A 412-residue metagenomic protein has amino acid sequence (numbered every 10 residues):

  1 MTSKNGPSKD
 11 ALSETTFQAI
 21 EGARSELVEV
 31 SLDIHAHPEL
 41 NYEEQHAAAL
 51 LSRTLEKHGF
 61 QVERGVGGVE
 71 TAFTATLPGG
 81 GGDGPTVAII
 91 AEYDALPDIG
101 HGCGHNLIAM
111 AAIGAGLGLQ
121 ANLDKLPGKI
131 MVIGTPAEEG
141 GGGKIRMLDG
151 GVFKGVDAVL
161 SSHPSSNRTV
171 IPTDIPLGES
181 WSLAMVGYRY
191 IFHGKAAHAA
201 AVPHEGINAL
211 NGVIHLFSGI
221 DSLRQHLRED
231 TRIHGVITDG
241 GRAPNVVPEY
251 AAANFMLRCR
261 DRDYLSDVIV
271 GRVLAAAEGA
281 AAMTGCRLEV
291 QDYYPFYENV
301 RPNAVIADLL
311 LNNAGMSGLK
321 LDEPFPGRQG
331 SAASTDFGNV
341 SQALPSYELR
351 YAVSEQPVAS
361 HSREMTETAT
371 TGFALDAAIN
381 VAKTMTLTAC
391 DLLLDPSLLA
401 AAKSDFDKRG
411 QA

Functional and structural regions predicted by a protein language model:
K4, I214-A412: Metal-dependent amide/peptide-bond hydrolase catalytic core, centered on the "pita-bread" metallohydrolase fold
G6-P127: Acidic/His- and Gly-rich active-site-bordering loop/insert found across diverse amide/peptide-bond hydrolases
D10, E29-D33, Y93-P97, I191-A200 (+3 more regions): A short small-residue
L51, A111-L119, K144, G212-I220 (+1 more regions): Buried hydrophobic packing segments
T71-L77, D94-G102, N106-L107, I113 (+3 more regions): Histidine/acidic-residue-rich, glycine-tolerant segments that coordinate divalent metal ions
L77-E92, E179-I191, S354-E364: Acidic-glycine-rich active-site phosphate/pyrophosphate-binding loop
V87, I133, A158-L160, P345-L349: Hydrophobic/aromatic beta-strand patches that form the interior of the parallel beta-sheet core in alpha/beta enzyme
